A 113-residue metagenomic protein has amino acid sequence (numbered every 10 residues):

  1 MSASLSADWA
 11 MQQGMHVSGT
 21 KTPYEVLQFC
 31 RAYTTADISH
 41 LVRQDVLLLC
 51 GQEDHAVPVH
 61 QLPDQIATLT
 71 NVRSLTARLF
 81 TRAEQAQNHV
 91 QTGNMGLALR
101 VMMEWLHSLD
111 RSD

Functional and structural regions predicted by a protein language model:
M1-Q28: Hydrolase active-site cap/lid region
F29-I38: A short, acidic, amphipathic alpha-helical segment used as a generic capping/interface helix at domain edges
V42, Q65, M102: Hydrophobic, well-ordered secondary-structure elements that form the walls of internal hydrophobic environments
V42-R43, L48-C50, D54: Short beta-strand/loop motif that positions the catalytic acidic residue of the alpha/beta-hydrolase fold
H55-Q61: Conserved alpha/beta-hydrolase "acid-adjacent" motif
P63-A67, N94: Short, solvent-exposed amphipathic alpha-helical segments in soluble enzyme and RNA/protein-processing domains
I66-Q87: Catalytic histidine neighborhood in serine/cysteine hydrolases with alpha/beta-hydrolase-type architecture
A83-D113: Catalytic active-site module of serine/aspartate enzymes centered on a nucleophile-bearing elbow/loop
